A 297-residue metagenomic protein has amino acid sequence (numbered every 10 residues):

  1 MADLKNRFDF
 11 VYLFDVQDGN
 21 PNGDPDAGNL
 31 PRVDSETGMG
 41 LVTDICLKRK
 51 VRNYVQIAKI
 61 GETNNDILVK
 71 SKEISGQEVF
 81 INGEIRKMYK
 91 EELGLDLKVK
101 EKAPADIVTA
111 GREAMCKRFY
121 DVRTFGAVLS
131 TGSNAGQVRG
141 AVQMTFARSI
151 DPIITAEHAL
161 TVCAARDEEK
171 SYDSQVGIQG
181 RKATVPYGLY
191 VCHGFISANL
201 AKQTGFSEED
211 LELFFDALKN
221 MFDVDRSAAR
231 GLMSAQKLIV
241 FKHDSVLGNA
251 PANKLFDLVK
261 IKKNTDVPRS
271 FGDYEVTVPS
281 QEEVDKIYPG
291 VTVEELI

Functional and structural regions predicted by a protein language model:
M1-I297: RNA-binding basic/glycine-rich loop and surface signature characteristic of RAMP-family CRISPR effectors
